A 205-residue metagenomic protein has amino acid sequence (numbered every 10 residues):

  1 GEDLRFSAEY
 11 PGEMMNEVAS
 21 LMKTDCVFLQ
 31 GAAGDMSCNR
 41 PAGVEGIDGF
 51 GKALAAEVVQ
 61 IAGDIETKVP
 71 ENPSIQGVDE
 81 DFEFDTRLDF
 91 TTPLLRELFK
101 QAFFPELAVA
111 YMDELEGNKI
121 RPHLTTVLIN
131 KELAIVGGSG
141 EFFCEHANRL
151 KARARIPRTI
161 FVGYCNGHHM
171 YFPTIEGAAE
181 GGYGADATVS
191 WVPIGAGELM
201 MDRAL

Functional and structural regions predicted by a protein language model:
G1-L205: Non-catalytic substrate/cofactor recognition surfaces at enzyme active-site rims
